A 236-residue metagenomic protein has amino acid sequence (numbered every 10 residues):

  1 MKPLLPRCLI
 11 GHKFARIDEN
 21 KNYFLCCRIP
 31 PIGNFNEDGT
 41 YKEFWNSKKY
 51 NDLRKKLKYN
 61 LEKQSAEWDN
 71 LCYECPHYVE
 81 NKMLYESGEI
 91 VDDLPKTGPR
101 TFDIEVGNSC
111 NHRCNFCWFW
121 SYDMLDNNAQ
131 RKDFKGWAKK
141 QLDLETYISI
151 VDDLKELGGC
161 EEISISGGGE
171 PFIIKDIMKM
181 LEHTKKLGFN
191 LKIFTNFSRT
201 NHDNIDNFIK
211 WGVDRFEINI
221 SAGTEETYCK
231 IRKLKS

Functional and structural regions predicted by a protein language model:
M1, N128-Q130, Y228-I231: Short acidic, glycine/proline-rich loop/turn micro-motifs
M1-E86: Accessory C-terminal segments flanking Radical SAM cores
G11, R100, G159: Exposed loop/turn and edge beta-strand positions of beta-sandwich/beta-sheet ligand-binding modules
K13-A15, N22-Y23, I29-I32, Y41 (+5 more regions): Short, solvent-exposed loop/turn segments at secondary-structure junctions
D18, F24-C27, D103-E105, W118 (+3 more regions): Short beta-strand segments
C26-R28, P95-L144: Canonical Radical SAM [4Fe-4S] cluster-binding loop centered on the CxxxCxxC motif and its immediate flanking residues
N60-K63, E67, G107, L144-T146 (+1 more regions): SEC14/CRAL-TRIO lipid-binding/transfer domains and related phosphoinositide-recognition modules that form deep
L144-S236: Radical SAM/AdoMet-radical enzyme domain recognition
